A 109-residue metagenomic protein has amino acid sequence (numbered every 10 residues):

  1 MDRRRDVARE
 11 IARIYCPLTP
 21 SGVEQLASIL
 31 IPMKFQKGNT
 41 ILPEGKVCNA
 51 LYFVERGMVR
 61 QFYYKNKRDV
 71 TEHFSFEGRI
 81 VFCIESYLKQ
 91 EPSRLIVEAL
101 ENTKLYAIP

Functional and structural regions predicted by a protein language model:
M1-P109: Cytosolic regulatory regions built on CNB/CRP/Popeye-like sensor folds
